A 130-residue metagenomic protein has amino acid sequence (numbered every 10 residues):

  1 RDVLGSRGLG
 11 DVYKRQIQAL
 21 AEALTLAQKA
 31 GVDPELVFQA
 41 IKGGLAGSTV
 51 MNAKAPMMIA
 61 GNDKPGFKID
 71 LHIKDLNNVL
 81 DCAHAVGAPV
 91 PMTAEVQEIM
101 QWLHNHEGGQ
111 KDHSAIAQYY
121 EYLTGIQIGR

Functional and structural regions predicted by a protein language model:
D2-Y13: Single conserved hydrophobic/aromatic residue that forms the stacking wall/gate of nucleotide- or nucleobase-binding
D11-L123: Helical "substrate-binding/catalytic lid" subdomain of Rossmann-like NAD(P)-dependent dehydrogenases/reductases
T124-R130: Hydrophobic alpha-helical segments
